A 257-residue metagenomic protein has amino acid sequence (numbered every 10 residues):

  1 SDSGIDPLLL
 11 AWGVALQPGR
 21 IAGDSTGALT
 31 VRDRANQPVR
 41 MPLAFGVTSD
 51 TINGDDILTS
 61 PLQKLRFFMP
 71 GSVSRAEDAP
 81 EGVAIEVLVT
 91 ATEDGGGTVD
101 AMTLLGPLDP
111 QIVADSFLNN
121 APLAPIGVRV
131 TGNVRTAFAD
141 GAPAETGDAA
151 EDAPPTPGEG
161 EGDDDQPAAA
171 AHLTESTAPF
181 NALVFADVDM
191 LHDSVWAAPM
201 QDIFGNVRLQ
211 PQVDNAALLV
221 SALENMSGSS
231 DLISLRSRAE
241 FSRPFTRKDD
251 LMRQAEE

Functional and structural regions predicted by a protein language model:
S1-F245: Acidic, S/T/G-rich, low-cysteine, solvent-exposed domains in lumenal/extracellular/periplasmic regions of secretory
P244-E257: Acidic, Ser/Thr-rich low-complexity intrinsically disordered segments
